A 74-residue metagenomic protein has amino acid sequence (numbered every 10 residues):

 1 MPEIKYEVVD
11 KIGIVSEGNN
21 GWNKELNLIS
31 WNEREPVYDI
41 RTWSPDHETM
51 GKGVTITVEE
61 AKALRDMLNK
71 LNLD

Functional and structural regions predicted by a protein language model:
M1-D74: Positively charged, low-complexity terminal tracts and the immediately adjacent first secondary-structure elements
